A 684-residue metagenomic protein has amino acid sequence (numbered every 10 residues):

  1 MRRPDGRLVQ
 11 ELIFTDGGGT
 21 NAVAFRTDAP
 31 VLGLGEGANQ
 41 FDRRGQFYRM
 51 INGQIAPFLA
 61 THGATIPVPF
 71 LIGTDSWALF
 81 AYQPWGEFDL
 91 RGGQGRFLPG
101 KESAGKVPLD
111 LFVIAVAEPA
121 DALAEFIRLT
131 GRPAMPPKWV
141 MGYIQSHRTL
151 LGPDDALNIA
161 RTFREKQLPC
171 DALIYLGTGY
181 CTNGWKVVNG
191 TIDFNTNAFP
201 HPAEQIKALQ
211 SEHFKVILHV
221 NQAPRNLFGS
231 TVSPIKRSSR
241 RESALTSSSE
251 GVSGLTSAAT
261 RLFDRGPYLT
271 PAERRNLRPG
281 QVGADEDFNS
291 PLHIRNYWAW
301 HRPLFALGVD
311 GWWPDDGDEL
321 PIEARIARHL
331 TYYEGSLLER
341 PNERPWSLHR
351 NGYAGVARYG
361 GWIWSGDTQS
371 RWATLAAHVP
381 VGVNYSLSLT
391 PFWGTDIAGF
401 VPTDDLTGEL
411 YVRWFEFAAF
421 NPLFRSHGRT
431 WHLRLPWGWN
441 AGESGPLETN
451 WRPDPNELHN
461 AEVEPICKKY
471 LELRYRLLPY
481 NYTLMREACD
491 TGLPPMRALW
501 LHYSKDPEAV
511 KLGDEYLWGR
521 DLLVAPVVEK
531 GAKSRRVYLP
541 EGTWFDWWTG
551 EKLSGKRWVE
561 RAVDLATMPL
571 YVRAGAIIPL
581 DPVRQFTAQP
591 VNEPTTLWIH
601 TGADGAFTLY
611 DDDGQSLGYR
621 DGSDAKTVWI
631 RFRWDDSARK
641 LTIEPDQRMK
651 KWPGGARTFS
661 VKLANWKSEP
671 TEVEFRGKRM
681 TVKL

Functional and structural regions predicted by a protein language model:
M1, L111, I630-W634: Generic structural motif
M1-D5, Q83-W85, E644-K650, L684: Secondary-structure transition/turn motif
R3-K236, R240, A244, A259-T567 (+1 more regions): Catalytic-domain carbohydrate-binding cleft regions of carbohydrate-active enzymes
G251-G254: Residue-identity detector for glycine
G531, K556, F675-L684: Solvent-exposed, conformationally flexible loop/turn segments
V572-R679: Accessory, solvent-exposed terminal regions and/or long lumenal/extracellular loops of proteins
